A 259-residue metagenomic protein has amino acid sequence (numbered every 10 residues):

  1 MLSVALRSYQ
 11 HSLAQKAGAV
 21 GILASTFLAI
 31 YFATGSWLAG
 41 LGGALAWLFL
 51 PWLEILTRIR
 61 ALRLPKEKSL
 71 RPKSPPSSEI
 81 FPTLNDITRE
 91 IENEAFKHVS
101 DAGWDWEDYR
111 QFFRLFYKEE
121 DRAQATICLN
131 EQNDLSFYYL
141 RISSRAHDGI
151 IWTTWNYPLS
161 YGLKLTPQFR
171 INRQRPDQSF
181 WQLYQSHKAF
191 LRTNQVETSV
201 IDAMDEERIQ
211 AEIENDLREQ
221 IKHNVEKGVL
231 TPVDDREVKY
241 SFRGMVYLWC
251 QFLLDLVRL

Functional and structural regions predicted by a protein language model:
M1, E79-F81, R175-S179: Secondary-structure junction/capping motif
M1-L23, N215-L259: Intrinsically disordered, low-complexity regions enriched in serine/threonine
M1-S69: N-terminal alpha-helical membrane-insertion module
F32-G40, K73-N85, L259: Generic structural signal for short, solvent-exposed loop/turn connectors between secondary structure elements
A33-S36, P72, Q195, N224-V229 (+1 more regions): Short, flexible coil/linker elements and helix-boundary hinge sites characteristic of intrinsically disordered
G40, L45, R145-D148, R173-Q174 (+1 more regions): Intrinsically disordered, low-complexity regions enriched in Ser/Pro/Gly/Gln/His and often acidic
F49-R114: N-terminal topogenic membrane-targeting module
T88-V225: Structured extramembrane domains adjacent to transmembrane segments
